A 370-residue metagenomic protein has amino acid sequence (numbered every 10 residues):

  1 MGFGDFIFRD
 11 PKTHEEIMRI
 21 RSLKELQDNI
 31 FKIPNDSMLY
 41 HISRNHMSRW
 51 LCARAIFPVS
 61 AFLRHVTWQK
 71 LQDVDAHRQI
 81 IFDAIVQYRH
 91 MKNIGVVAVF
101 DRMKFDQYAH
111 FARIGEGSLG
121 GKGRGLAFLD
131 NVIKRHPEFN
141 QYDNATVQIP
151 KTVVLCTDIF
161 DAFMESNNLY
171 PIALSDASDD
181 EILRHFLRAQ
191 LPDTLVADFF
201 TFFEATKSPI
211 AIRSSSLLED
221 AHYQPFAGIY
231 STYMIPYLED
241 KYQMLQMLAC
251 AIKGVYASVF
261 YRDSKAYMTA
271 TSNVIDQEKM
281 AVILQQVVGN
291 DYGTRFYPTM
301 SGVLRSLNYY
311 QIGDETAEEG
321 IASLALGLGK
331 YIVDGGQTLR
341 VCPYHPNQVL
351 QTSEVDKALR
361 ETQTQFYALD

Functional and structural regions predicted by a protein language model:
M1-R113: Long, compositionally biased intrinsically disordered regulatory segments in eukaryotic proteins
P34, P150, C156, R188 (+1 more regions): Generic structural signal for alpha-helix starts
S43, F139-V147: An N-terminal structural lobe/cap that precedes and organizes the functional/catalytic core across diverse proteins
S60-V66, F128, D158-F160, M234-P236: Short hydrophobic alpha-helical segments that form membrane-spanning helices or hydrophobic packing faces of helical
M103-Q141, Q190-D370: Conserved mixed alpha/beta core segments that line enzyme active sites in large multi-domain catalysts
I149-I172, D370: Terminal amphipathic helices with adjacent charged low-complexity linkers/tails
L169-L187: N-terminal leader/propeptide and maturation segments of large enzyme subunits in energy/redox metabolism and hydrolases
